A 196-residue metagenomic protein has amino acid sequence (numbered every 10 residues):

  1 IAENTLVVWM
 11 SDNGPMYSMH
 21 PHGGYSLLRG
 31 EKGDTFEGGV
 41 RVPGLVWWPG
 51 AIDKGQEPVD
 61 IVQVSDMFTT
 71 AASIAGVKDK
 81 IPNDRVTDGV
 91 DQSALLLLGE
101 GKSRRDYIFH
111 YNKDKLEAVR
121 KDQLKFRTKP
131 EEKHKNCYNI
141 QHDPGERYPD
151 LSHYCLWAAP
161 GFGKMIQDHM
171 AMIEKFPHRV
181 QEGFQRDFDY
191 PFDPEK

Functional and structural regions predicted by a protein language model:
I1-H20: Metal-dependent active-site segment of extracytoplasmic phospho-/sulfohydrolases and closely related
E3-N4, D79-D84, H178-R179: Surface-exposed patches in mature extracellular/periplasmic domains of secreted proteins
T5, V40-V42, D122-L124: Change "...and in nucleic-acid phosphodiester-cleaving endonucleases..." to "...and in nucleic-acid processing enzymes
L6-S11, G44-L45, M67-A72: Beta-strand elements within well-structured catalytic alpha/beta cores of enzymes that handle phosphate/sulfate esters
P15-E37, I52-Q56, D60-G145: C-terminal cap/loop subdomain of S1 sulfatases and analogous C-terminal strand-loop tails that border
G39, G89-V90, A159, I166: Alpha-helix initiation and N-capping motif
M67, R120-F126, P130-K135, I140-K196: Long, internal low-complexity/basic segments
